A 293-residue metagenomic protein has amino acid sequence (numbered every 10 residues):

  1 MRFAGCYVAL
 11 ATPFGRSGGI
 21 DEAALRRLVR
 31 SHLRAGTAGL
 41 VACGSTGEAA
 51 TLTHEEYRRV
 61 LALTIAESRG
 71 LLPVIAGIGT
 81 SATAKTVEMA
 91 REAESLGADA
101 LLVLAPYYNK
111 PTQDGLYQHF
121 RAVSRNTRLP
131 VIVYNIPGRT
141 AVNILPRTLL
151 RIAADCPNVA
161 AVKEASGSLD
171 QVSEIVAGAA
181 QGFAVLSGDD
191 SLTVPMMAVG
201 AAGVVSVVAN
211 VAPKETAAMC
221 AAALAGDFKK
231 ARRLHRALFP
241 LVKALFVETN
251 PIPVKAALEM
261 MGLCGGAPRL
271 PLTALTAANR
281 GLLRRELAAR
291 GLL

Functional and structural regions predicted by a protein language model:
M1-V8, T12-A141, R151: Active-site beta->alpha loop and helix N-cap motifs at the rims of alpha/beta catalytic domains
R2, Y7-P13, A35-T37, A198-A201 (+1 more regions): C-terminal alpha-helical cap/extension of soluble enzyme domains
R16, E22, H54, P146 (+2 more regions): Alpha-helix N-capping/helix-start residues
E22, R26-V29, P146, R280 (+1 more regions): Short, amphipathic alpha-helical "lid/cap" segments that border enzyme active or binding sites
L25, Y57, L61, T86 (+6 more regions): A general structural signal for well-ordered alpha-helical segments in protein cores
A66-L72, L96-G97, T127-L129, A154-N158 (+4 more regions): Short helix-capping segments at alpha-helix termini
R125, R139-F246: Catalytic alpha/beta core domains of metabolic enzymes, predominantly
N135-I136, N158, R269-L270: Glycine-rich phosphate-binding "P-loop"
